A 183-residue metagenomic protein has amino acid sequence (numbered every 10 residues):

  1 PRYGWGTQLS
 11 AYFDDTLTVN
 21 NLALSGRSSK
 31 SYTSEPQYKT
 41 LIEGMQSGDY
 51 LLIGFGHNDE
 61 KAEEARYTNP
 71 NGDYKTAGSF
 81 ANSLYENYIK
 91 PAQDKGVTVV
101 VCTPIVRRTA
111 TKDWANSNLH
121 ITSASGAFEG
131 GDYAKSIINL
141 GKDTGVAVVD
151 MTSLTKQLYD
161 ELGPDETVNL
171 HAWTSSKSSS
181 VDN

Functional and structural regions predicted by a protein language model:
P1-A23, T40-Q46, Y50-L51: Serine-esterase "nucleophile elbow" of acetyl-processing enzymes
R2-G4, S34, F128-E129: Short amphipathic alpha-helical surface micro-motifs
A23-S25, I105: Short, solvent-exposed turn/loop segments enriched in Gly/Ser/Thr/Pro and often Arg
R27-P36: Structural motif
Q37-D182: Alpha-helical cap/lid subdomain in secreted, periplasmic, or secretory-pathway luminal O-acyl-processing enzymes
